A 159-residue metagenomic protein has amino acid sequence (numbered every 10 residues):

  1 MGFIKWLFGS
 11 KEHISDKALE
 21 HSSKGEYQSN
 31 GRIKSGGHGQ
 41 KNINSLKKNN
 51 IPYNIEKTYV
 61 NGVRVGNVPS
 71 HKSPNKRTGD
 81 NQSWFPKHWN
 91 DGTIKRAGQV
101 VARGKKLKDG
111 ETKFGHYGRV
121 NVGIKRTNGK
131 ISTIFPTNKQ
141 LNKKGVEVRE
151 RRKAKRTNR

Functional and structural regions predicted by a protein language model:
M1-E111, K155: N-terminal "domain-start" segment
K105-R159: Active-site or metal-binding loop neighborhoods of secreted/extracellular toxin and effector enzymes
